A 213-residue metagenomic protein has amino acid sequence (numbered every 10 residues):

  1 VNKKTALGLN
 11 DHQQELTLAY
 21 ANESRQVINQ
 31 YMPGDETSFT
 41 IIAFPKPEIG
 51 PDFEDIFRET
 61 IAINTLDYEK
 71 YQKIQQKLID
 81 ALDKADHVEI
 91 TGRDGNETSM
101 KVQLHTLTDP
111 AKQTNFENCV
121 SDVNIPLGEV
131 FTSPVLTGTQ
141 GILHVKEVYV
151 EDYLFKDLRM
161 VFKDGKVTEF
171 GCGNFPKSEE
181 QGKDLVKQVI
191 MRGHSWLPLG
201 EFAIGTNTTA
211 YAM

Functional and structural regions predicted by a protein language model:
V1-G138: Active-site bordering "gate/hinge" segments that shape substrate access to catalytic or cofactor-binding pockets
D11-H12, E97-H105, T137-V145, V150-K177 (+2 more regions): Metallocofactor- and cofactor-centric catalytic cores in central/energy metabolism, strongly enriched
S38-T40, G141-I142, G200-F202: Structural motif
F44-P45, R93, K146-V148, T206-N207: Fold-independent oxyanion-binding glycine-rich loops and adjacent beta-strand/coil segments at enzyme active sites
P45-E48, T108, D164-K166, T208-A210: Short loop/turn segments at secondary-structure transitions that flank enzyme active sites
D52-F53, K156, M213: Short conserved micro-motifs at the rims of enzyme active sites and ligand-binding pockets
D83, E151-L154, S195: Short solvent-exposed loop/turn micro-motifs enriched in small/polar/acidic residues
E169-M213: Dual-mode signal for accessory low-complexity, basic/Gly-rich regions
